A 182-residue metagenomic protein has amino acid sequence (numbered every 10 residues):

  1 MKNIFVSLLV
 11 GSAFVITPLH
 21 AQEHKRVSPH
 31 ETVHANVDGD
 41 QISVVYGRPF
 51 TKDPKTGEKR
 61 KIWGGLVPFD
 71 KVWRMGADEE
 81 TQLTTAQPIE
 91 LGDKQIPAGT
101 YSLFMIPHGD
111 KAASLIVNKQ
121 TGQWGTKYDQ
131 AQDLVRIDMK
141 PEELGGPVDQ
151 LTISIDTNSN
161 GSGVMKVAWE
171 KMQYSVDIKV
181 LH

Functional and structural regions predicted by a protein language model:
M1-F5: Positively charged n-region of N-terminal signal peptides that target proteins for export
S7-V15: Bacterial N-terminal signal peptides
I16-A21: Sec/Tat signal peptide C-region and signal peptidase I cleavage site
Q22-K71, Q120-H182: Primarily secretory-pathway and cell-envelope proteins
V72-Q123, K127: Mid-length scaffold segments of soluble, non-membrane domains
